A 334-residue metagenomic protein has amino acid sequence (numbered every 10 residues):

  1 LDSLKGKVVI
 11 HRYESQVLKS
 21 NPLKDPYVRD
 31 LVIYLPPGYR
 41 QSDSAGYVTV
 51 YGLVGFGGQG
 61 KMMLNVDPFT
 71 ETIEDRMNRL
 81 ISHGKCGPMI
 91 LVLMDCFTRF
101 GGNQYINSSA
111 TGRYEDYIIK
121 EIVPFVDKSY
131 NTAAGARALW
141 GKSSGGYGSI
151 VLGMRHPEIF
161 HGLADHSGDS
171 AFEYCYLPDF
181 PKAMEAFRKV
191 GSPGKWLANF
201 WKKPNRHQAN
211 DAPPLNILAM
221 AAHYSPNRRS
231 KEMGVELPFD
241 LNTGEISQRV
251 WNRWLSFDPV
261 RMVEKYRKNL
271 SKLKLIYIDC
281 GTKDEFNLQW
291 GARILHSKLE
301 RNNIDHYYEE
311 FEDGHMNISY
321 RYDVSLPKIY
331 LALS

Functional and structural regions predicted by a protein language model:
L1-S334: Non-catalytic cap/lid and distal C-terminal segments of serine-dependent acyl enzymes
